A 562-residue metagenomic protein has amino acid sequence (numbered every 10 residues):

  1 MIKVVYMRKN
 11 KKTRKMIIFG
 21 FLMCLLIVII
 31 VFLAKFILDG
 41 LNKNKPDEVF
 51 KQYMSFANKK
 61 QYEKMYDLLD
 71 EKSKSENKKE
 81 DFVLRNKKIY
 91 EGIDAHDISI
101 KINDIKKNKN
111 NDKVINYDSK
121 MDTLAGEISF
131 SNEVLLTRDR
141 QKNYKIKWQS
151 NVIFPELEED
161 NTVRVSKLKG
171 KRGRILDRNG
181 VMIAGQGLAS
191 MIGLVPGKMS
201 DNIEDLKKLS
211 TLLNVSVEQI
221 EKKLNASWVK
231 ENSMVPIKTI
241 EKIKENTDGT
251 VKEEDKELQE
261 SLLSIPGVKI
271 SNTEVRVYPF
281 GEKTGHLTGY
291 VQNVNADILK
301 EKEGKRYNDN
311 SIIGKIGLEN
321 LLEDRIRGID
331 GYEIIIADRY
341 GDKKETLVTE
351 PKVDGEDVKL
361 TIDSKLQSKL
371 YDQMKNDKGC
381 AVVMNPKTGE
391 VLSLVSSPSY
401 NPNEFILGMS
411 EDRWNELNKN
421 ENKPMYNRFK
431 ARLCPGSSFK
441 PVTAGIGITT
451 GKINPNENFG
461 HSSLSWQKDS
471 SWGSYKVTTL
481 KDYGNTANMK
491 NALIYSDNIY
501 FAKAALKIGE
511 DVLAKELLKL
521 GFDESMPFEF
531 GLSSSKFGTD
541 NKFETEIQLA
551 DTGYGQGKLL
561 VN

Functional and structural regions predicted by a protein language model:
I2-K11: Juxtamembrane low-complexity tails/linkers enriched in Ser/Thr-Pro and polybasic
K11-S55, K59: Short, low-complexity N-terminal intrinsically disordered segments enriched in polar/charged residues
L41-V49, G187, M425, S496 (+1 more regions): Alpha-helix N-cap/N′ positions at the starts of helices
D47-M54, Y62, Y66-D70, K79 (+14 more regions): Extracytoplasmic/secreted envelope proteins and their assembly/folding machinery, especially bacterial periplasmic
K51-Q52, E63-V114: Short solvent-exposed beta->alpha transition segments
M54-Q61, L69-S73, N86-I93, P196 (+17 more regions): Sec/Tat-exported extracytoplasmic proteins
K88, D94-C380, Y400-P424, R432: Extracytoplasmic/periplasmic proteins that interact with beta-lactams or build/remodel peptidoglycan
A337-L347, P386-S437, V442-N562: Beta-lactam-recognizing serine transpeptidase/beta-lactamase-like catalytic domain environment
